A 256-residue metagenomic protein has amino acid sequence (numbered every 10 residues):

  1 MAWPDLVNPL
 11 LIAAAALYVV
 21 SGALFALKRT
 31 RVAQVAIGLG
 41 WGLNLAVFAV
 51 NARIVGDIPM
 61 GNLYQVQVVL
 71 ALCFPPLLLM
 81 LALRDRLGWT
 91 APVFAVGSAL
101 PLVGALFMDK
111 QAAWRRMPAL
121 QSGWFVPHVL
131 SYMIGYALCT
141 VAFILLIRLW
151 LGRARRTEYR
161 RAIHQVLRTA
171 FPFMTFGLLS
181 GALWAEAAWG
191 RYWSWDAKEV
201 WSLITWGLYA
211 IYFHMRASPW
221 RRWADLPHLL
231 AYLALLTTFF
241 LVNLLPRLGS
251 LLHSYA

Functional and structural regions predicted by a protein language model:
M1-A256: Polytopic transmembrane helical bundles with strong interfacial aromatic enrichment
